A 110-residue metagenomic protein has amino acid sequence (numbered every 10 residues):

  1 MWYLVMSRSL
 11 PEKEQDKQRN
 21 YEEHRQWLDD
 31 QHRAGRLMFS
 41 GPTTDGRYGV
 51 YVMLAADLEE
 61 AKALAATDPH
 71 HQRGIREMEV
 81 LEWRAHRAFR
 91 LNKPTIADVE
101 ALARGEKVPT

Functional and structural regions predicted by a protein language model:
M1-T110: Conserved, structured core segments of small domains
